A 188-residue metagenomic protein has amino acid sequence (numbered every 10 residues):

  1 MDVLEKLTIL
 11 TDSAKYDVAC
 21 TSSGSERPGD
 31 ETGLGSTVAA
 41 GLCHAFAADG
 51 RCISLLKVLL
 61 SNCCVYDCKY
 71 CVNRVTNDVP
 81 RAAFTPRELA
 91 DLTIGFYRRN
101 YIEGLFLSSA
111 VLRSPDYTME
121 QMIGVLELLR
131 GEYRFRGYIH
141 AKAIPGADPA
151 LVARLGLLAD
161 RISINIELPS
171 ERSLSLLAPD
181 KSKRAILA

Functional and structural regions predicted by a protein language model:
M1-C63: Flexible, acidic/Gly-rich N-terminal and inter-domain linker regions that tether and position cofactor-handling modules
A19-S25, Y70, L155, S173: Residues in and immediately flanking transmembrane alpha helices
H44, L151-A153: A generic local secondary-structure boundary/capping motif
S54-L59, Y70, F106, H140: Short, conserved beta-strand segments within well-ordered enzyme catalytic domains that often line or immediately flank
C64, C68-C71: Short cysteine clusters
R74-L89, Y97-M122, L128-P149, G156-A188: Core AdoMet radical
